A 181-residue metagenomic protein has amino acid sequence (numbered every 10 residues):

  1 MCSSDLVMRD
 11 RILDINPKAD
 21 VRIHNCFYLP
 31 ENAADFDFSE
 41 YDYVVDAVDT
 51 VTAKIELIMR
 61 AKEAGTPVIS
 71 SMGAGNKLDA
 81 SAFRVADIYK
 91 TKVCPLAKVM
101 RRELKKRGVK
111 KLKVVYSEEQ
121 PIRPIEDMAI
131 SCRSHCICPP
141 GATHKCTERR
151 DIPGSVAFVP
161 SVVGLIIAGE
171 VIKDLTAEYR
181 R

Functional and structural regions predicted by a protein language model:
M1-S3: Short, small-residue-biased leader/transition segments that mark boundaries at the very start of proteins
M8-A19: Short, conserved SAM-binding/catalytic segment of Class I S-adenosyl-L-methionine-dependent methyltransferases
V21-I23: Hydrophobic/aromatic anchor residues within beta-strands of the central parallel beta-sheet of Rossmann-like
N25-A33: Conserved SAM/SAH-binding loop
A34-F36, E56-I58, A80-F83, P124-A129: Short, well-ordered secondary-structure micro-motifs
S39-E40, A53, K90-R181: Glycine-rich phosphate/adenylate-binding loop
Y43-K90: ADP-ribose/adenylate-binding Rossmann-like module
